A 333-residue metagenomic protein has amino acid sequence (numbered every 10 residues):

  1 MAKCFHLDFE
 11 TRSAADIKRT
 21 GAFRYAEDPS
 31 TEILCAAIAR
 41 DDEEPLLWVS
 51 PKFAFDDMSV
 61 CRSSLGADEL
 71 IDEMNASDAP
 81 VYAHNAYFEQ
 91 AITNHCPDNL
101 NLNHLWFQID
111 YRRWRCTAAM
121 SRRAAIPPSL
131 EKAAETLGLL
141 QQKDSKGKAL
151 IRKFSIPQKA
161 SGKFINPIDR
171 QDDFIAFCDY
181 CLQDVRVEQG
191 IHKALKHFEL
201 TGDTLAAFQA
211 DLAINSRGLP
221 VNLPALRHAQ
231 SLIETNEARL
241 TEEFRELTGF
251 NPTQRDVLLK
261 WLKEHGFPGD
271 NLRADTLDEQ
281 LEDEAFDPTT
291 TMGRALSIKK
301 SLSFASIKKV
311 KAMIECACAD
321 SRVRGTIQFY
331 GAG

Functional and structural regions predicted by a protein language model:
M1-E10, A15, D28, A125 (+1 more regions): Conserved "right-hand" nucleotidyltransferase catalytic core of DNA-directed polymerases
M1-K3, L70-N75: A short acidic-Thr-Gly-centered motif at the start of a beta-strand
C4, T31-C35, E44, D78-A79: A common structural microfeature
A14-K18, L47-S50: Cytochrome P450 core scaffold surrounding the K-helix E-X-X-R motif and the conserved "meander" helix-loop region
D16-K18, A91-C96, W261: A short acidic (Asp/Glu
R19-R24, C96-N101, P268: Short secondary-structure boundary/capping segments
R19-R40: Short catalytic helix/loop segments, enriched in acidic residues and glycine and frequently bearing histidine
D42-D68, A76-K196: Active-site-proximal helix-loop-helix substrate-binding element of RNase H-like nuclease domains
